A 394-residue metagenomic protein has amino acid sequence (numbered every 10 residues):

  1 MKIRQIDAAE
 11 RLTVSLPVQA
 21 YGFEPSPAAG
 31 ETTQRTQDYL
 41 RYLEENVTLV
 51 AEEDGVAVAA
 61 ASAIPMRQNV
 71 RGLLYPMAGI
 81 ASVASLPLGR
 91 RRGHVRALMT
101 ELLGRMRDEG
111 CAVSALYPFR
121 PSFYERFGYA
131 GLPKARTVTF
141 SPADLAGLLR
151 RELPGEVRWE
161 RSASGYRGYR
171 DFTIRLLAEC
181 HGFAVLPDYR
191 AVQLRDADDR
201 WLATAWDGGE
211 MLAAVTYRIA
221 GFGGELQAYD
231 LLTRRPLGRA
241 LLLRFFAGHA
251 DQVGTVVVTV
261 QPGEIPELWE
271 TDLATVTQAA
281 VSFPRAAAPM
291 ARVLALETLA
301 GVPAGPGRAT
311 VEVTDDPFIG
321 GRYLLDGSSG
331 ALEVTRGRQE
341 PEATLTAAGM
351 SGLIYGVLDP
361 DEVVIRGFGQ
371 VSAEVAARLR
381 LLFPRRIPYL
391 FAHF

Functional and structural regions predicted by a protein language model:
M1-P65, R71-G79, L145-Y189, F222-L226: Short amphipathic alpha-helix that is part of the acyltransferase structural core
I80-R90, Q227-P236, G349: A short, internal acetyl-CoA/4′-phosphopantetheine-binding micro-motif in the GNAT/acyltransferase core
G89-E101, L237-L241: Conserved acetyl-CoA pyrophosphate-binding loop and the N-cap/start of the following alpha-helix in GNAT-like
M99, G104-P118, D251-Q261: Conserved GNAT acetyl-CoA-binding A-motif
D108-A112, P118-V138, G263-A279: Conserved active-site alpha-helix within GNAT-family acetyltransferase domains
K134-Y229, P236-A240, F245, G254-V256 (+2 more regions): Amide-forming acyltransferase catalytic core, primarily the GNAT-like/NAT-type and related acyltransferase folds
R235, R239, L243-S328, L382-F383: Acidic, aliphatic-rich amphipathic alpha-helical segments
G337-F394: C-terminal interaction segments
